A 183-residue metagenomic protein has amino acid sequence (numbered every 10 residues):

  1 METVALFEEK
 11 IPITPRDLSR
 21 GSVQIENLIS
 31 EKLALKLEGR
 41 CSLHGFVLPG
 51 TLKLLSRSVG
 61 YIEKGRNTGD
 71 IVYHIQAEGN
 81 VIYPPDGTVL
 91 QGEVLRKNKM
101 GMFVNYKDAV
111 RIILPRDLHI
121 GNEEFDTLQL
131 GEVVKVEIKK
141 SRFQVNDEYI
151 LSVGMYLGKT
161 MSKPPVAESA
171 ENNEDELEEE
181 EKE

Functional and structural regions predicted by a protein language model:
M1-E183: Single-stranded RNA-binding regions, centering on S1/OB-family and related RNA-binding modules
